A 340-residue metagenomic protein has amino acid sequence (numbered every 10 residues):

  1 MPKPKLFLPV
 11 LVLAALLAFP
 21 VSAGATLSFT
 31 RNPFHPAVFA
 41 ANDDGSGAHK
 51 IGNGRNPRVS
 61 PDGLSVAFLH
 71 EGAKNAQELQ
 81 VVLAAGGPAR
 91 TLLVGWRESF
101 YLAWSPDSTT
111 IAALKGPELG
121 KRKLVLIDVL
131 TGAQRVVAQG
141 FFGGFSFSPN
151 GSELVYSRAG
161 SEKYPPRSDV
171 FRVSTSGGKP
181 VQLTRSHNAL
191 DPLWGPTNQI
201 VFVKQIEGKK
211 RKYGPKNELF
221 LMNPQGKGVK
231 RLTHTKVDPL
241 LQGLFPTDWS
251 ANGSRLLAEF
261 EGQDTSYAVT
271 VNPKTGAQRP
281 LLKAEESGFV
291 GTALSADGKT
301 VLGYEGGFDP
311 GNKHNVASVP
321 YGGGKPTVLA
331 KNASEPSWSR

Functional and structural regions predicted by a protein language model:
M1-V10: Bacterial N-terminal signal peptides that target proteins for export
P9-A18: Bacterial N-terminal signal peptides
V21-R340: Sequence signature of WD/YWTD-type beta-propeller architectures
